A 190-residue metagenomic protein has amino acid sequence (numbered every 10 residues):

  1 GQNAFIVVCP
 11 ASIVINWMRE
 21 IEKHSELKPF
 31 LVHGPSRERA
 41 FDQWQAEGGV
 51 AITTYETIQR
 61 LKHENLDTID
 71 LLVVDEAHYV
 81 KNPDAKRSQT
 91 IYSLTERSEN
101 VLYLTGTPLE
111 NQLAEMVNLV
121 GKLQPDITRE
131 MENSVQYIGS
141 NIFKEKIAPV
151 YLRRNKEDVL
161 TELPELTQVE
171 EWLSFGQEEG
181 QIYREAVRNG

Functional and structural regions predicted by a protein language model:
Q2-K23, E110, A114-E115: Conserved Walker A/P-loop ATP-binding site and its immediately adjacent core in helicase/helicase-like ATPase domains
Q2-N3, L27, R97-N100, A114-E115 (+1 more regions): Short glycine-/polar-rich loops that comprise or flank the Walker A/P-loop and associated switch/sensor motifs
S12-V14, R37, T57-I58, T107-N111 (+1 more regions): Conserved nucleotide-binding/hydrolysis micro-motifs of P-loop NTPases
I13-P35, L123-I127: Conserved helix-turn-beta segment of the N-terminal RecA-like "Helicase ATP-binding" lobe in SF1/SF2 helicases
L31-R39, Y55-R60, K81-D84: Conserved helicase motor
E38-A51: Conserved motor-coupling elements within RecA-like helicase/translocase cores
I52-I58, H63-T68, K86-R87, Y92-E99 (+2 more regions): Inter-lobe coupling linker of SF2 helicases/translocases
D75-E76: Walker B catalytic acidic pair
